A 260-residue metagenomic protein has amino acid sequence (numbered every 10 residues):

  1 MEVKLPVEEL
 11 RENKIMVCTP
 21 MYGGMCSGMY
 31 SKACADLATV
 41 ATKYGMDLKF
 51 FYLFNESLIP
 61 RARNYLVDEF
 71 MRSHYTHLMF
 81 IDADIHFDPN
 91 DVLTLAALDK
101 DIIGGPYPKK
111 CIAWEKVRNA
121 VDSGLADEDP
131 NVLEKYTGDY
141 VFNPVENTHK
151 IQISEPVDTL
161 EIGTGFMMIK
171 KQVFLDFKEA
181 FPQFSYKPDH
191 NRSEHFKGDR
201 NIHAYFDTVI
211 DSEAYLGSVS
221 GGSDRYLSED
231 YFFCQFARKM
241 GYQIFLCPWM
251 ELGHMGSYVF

Functional and structural regions predicted by a protein language model:
M1-S57, R61: N-proximal low-complexity "stem/linker" segments adjacent to membrane-targeting elements
L5-M16, E179-F260: C-terminal catalytic/acceptor-binding lobe
E12, S73-T76, K100: Active-site acidic short loop of glycosyltransferases
T42, A96, R238: Anion (oxyanion) recognition and catalysis
D47, D84, D101, Q243 (+1 more regions): Residue-level detector of anion-binding/catalytic polar loops
N64-H77: Active-site nucleotide-sugar/metal-binding loop of Leloir-type enzymes
V67, D88-E213: Conserved catalytic core of nucleotide-sugar-dependent glycosyltransferases
H74-H86: Short beta-strand-to-loop acidic/aromatic patch adjacent to the donor-nucleotide binding site
